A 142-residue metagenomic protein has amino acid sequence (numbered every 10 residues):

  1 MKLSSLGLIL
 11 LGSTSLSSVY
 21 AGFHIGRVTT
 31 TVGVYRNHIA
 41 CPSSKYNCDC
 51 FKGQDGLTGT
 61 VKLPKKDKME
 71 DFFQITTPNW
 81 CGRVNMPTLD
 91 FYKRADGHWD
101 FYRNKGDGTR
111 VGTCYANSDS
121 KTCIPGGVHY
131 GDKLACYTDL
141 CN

Functional and structural regions predicted by a protein language model:
M1-G22: Fungal secretory targeting signals
Y20-F73: Short, surface-exposed binding/anchoring microloops in extracellular/periplasmic proteins
K62-N142: Extracellular low-complexity, O-glycosylation-prone Ser/Thr/Pro/Gly-rich "stalks" and linkers flanking catalytic
